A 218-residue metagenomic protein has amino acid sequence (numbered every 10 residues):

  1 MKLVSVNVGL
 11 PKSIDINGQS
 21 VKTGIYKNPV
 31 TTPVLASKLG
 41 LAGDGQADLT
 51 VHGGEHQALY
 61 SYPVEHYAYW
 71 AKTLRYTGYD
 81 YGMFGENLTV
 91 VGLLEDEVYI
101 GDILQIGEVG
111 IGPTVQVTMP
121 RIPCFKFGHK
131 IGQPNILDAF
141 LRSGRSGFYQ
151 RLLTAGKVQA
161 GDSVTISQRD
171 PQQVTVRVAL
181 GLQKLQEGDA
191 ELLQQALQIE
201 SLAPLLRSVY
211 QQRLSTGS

Functional and structural regions predicted by a protein language model:
M1-H129, Q168-S218: Electropositive, beta-rich accessory/interaction domains or terminal extensions that provide binding surfaces
T32, S146-F148, A160-D162: A short pocket-lining beta-strand/turn micro-motif at the edge of beta-sheets
T77-G85, G132-S146: Short, basic/aromatic beta-hairpin or loop at an interaction surface
V90-G92, G147-T154: Short alpha-helix capping/helix-loop boundary micro-motifs
V98, R142-G144, L152-A155: Short, amphipathic alpha-helical segments
G101, A155, Q159-D162: Loop/turn positions that initiate beta-strands
V164-I166: Hydrophobic beta-sheet segments that form the core/acyl-binding groove of ACP/CoA-dependent acyl-chain-processing
